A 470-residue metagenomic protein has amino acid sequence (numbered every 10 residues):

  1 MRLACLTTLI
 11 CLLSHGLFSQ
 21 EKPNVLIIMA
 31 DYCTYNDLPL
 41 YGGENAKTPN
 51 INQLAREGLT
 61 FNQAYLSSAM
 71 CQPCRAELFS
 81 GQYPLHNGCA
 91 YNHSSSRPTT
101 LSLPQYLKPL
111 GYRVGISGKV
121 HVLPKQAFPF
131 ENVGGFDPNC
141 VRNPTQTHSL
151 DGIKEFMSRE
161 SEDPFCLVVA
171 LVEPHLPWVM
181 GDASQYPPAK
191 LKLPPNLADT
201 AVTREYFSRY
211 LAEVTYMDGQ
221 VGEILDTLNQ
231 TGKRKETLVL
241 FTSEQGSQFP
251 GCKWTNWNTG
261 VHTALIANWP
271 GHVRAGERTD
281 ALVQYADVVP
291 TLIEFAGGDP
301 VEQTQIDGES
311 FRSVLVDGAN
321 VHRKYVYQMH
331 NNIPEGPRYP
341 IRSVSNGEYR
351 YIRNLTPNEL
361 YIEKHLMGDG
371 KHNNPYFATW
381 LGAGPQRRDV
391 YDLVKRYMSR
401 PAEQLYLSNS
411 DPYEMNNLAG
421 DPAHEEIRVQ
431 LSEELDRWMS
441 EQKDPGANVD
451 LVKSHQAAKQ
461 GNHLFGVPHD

Functional and structural regions predicted by a protein language model:
R2, L17-Q404, P412-S440, G446-A447 (+1 more regions): Formylglycine-dependent sulfatase
L3-L13: Sec-dependent N-terminal signal peptides
D444-H455: Short, flexible loop/turn segments with low-complexity composition
